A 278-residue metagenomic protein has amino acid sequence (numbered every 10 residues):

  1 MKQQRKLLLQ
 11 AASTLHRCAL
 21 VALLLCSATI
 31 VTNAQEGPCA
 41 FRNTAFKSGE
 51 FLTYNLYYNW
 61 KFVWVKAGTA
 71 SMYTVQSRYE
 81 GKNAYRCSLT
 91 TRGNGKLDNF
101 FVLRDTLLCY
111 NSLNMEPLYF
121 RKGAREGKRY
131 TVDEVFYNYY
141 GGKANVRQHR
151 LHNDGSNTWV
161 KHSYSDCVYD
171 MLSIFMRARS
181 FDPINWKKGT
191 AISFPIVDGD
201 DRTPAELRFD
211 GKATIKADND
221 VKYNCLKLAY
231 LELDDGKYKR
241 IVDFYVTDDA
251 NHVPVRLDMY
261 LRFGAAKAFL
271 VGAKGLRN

Functional and structural regions predicted by a protein language model:
M1-K2, Y58: Short regulatory "switch" loops immediately downstream of catalytic or recognition motifs within protein catalytic
K2-A19: Bacterial N-terminal signal peptides that target proteins for export
H16-T29: Bacterial N-terminal signal peptides
I30-A34: Sec/Tat signal peptide C-region and signal peptidase I cleavage site
Q35-Y139, F181-N278: Acidic, serine/threonine-rich low-complexity disordered tracts
Y140-V197: Active-site/ligand-binding surface loops and adjacent short beta/alpha elements that line catalytic pockets across
